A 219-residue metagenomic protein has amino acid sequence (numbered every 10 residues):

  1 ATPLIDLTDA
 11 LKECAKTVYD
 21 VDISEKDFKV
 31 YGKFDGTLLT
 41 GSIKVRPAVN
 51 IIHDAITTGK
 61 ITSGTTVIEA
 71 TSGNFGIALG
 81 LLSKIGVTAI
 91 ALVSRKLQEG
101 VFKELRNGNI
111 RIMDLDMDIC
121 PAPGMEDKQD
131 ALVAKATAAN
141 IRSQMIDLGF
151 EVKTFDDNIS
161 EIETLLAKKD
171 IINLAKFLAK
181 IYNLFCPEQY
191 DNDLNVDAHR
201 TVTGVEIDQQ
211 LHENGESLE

Functional and structural regions predicted by a protein language model:
A1-E219: PLP-dependent amino-acid enzyme catalytic core
